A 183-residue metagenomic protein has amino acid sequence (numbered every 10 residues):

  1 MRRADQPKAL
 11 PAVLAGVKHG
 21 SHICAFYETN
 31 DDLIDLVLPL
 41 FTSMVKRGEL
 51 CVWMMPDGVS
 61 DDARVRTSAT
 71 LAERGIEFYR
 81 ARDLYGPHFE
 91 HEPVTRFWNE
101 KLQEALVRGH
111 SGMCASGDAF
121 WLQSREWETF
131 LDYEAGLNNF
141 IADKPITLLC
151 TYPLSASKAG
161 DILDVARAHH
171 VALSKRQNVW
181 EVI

Functional and structural regions predicted by a protein language model:
M1-I183: Non-catalytic regulatory/interaction regions at protein termini and inter-domain linkers
